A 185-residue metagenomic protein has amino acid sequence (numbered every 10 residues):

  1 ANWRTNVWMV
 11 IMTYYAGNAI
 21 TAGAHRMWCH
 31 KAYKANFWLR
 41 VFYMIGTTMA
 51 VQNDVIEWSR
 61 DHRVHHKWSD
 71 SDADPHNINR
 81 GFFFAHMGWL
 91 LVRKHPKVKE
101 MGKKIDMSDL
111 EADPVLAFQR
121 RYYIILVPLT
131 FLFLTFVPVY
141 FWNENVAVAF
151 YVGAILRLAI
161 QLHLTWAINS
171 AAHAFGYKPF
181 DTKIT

Functional and structural regions predicted by a protein language model:
A1-W166: Non-catalytic, topology-defining segments of multipass membrane proteins
M107-P114, F175-T185: Active-site-proximal inter-transmembrane loops
Q161-P179: C-terminal accessory segments of proteins
